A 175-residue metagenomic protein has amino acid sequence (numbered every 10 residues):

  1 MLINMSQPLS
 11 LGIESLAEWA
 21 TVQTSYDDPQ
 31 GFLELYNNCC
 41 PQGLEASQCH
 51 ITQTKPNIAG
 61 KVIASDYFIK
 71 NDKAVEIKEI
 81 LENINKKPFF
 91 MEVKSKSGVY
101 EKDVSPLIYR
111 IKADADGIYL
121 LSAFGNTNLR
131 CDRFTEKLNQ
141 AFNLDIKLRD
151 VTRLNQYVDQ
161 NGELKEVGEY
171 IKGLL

Functional and structural regions predicted by a protein language model:
M1-Q23, T52-N57: Short, charge-patterned binding micro-sites
L2-S6, K86-L175: Core RNA-modification/binding signature centered on pseudouridine synthases
G12, N57-K61, R110-A113: Short, conserved, surface-exposed binding loops centered on an aromatic residue
L16-A20, I63-S65, F89: A generic structural signal for short beta-strands and their flanking turns/coil linkers
L16-E18, D28, F32: Generic hydrophobic, aliphatic-rich segments that mediate packing or membrane embedding
T21-D28, I69-A74, L120-N126: Short beta-strand-to-loop capping motifs
Q30-C40, I77-K86, F134-L138: Short amphipathic alpha-helices in soluble, non-transmembrane regions that often serve as interface/regulatory elements
Y36-E76: Hydrophobic, well-structured mid-protein blocks that either form specific transmembrane helices
